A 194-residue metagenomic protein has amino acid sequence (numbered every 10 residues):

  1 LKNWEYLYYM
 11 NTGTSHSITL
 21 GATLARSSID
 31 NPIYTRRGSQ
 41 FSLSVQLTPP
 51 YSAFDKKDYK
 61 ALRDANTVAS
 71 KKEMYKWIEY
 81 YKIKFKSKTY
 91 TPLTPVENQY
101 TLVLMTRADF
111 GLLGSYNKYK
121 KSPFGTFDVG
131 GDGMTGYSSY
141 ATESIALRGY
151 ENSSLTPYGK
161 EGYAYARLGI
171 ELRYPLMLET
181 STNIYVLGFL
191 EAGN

Functional and structural regions predicted by a protein language model:
K2-L176, S181, G188-F189: C-terminal outer-membrane beta-barrel translocator/porin domains of Gram-negative envelope proteins and their
L190-N194: C-terminal beta-signal and adjacent terminal beta-strands/loops of Gram-negative outer-membrane beta-barrel proteins
